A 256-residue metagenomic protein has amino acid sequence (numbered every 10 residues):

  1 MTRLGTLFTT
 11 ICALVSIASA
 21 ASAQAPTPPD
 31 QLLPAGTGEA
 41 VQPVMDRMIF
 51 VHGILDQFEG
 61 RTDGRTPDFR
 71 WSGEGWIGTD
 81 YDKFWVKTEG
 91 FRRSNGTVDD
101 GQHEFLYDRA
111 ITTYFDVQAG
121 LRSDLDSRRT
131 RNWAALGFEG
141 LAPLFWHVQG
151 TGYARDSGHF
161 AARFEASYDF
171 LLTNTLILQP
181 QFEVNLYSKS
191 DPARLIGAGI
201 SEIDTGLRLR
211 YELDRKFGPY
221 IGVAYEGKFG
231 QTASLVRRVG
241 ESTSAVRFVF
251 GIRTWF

Functional and structural regions predicted by a protein language model:
A23-N95, G101, D108-R109, F248: Outer-membrane beta-barrel initiation region
I49-V51, P67-W71, D99-H103, T130-A134 (+3 more regions): Residues that define the transmembrane beta-barrel architecture of outer-membrane proteins
Q57, V86-G90, A119-S123, G150-A154 (+2 more regions): Transmembrane beta-barrel strands of outer-membrane/channel proteins
G73, F105, L136, F164-A166 (+2 more regions): Membrane-embedded beta-strands of outer-membrane beta-barrel proteins, especially the hydrophobic/small aromatic
I77-T79, R109, G140, A154 (+3 more regions): Residue-level signature of outer-membrane beta-barrel architecture
Y81-V86, T113-V117, L144-V148, T173-L178 (+1 more regions): Repeated loop/turn-to-beta-strand initiation elements of outer-membrane beta-barrel proteins
T130-P192: Detector for outer-membrane/organellar transmembrane beta-barrel domains, recognizing the amphipathic beta-strand
L207-E212, S242-F256: Outer-membrane beta-barrel "beta-signal"
